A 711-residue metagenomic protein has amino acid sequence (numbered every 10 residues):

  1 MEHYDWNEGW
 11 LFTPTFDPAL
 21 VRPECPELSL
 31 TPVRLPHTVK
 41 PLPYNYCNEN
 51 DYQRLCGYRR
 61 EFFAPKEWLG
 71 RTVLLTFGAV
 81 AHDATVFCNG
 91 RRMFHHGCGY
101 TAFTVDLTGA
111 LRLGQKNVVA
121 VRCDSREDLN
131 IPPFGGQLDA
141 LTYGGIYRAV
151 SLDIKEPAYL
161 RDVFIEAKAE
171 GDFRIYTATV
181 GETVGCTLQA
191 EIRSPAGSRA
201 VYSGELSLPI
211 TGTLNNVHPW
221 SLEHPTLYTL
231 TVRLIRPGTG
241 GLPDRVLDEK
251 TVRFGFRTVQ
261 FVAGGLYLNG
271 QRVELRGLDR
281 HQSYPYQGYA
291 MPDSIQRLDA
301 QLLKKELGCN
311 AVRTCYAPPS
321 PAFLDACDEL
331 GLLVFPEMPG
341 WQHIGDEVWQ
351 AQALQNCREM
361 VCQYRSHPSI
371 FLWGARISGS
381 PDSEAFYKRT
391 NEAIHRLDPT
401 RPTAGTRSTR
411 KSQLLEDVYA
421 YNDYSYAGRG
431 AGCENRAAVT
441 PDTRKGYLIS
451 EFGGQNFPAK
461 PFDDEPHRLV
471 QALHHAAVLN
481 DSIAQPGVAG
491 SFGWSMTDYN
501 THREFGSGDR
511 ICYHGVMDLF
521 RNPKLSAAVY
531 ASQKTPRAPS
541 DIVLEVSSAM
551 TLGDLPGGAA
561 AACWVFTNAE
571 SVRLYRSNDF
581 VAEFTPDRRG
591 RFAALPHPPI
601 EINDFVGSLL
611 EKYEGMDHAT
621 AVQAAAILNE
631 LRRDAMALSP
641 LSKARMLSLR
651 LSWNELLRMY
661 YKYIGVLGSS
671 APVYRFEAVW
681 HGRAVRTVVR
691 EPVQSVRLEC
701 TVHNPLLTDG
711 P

Functional and structural regions predicted by a protein language model:
M1-P43, R122, A472-L479, R521 (+6 more regions): Accessory carbohydrate-binding/adhesion or oligomerization-edge regions at the termini of glycan-active proteins
H3-F16, T38, N48-E49, Q53-L160 (+5 more regions): Accessory beta-strand-rich segments of carbohydrate-active enzymes
H37-A64, W68-F77, A81-C88, F94-G97 (+6 more regions): Active-site-adjacent substrate/metal-binding segments within catalytic domains of carbohydrate-active enzymes
C88, D172-G204, A560-E583, V673-A678: Beta-strand-rich binding/interaction modules
R112-K116, G181-Q260: Extended acidic/polar, glycine-enriched regions that form or flank non-catalytic beta-rich accessory modules
V118-V121, T226-R236, S608-A619, K662-G682: Short, aromatic- and glycine-rich surface loops/edge beta-strands on solvent-exposed regions
E156-T183, A531-A569, S695-P711: Surface beta-strand/loop "capping" patches
R174-Y176, Q301-K305, A311-S526, Q533 (+4 more regions): Substrate-binding/catalytic cleft of secreted carbohydrate-active enzymes, primarily glycoside hydrolases
